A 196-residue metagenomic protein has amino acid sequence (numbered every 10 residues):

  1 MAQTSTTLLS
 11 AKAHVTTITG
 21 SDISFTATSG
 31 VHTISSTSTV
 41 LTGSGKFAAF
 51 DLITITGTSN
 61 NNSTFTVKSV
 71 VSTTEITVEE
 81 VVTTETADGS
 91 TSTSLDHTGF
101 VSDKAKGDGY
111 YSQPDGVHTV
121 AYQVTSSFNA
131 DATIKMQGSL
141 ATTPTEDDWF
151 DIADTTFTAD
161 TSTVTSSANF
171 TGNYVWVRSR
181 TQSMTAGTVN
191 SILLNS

Functional and structural regions predicted by a protein language model:
M1-T19, V189-S196: Short, intrinsically disordered N-terminal pre-domain segments
S10, V15, T98-P114, S139: Short Trp-Ser/Thr-centered turn/loop motifs at beta-strand boundaries
I18-A49, T54-F100, M184-T185: Small/polar beta-strand repeat architecture
T54, T133-Q137: Beta-strand signatures of extracellular beta-sandwich domains
N61, V124-T133, M184-T188: Extended, low-complexity, turn-rich repeat/linker tracts enriched in Gly/Pro/Ser/Thr and Asp/Glu that occur
F100, D108-D115, D151-S196: Beta-sandwich interaction modules
D115-S127: A short beta-strand element within beta-rich, extracytoplasmic domains of secreted/secretory-pathway proteins
Q137-T143: Conserved Ser/Thr-centered positions that define the repeating blades of beta-propeller domains
